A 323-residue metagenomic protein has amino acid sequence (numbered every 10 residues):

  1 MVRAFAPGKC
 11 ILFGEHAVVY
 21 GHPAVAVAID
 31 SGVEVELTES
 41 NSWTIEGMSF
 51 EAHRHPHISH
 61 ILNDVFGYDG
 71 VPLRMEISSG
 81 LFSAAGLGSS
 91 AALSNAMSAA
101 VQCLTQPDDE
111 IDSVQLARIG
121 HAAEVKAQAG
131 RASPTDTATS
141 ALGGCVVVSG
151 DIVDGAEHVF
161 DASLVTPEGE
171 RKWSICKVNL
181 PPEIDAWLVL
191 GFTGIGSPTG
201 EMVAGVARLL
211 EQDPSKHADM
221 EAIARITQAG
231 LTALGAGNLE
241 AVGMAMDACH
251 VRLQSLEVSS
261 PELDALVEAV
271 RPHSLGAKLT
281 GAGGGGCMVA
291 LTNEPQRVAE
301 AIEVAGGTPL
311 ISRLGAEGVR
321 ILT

Functional and structural regions predicted by a protein language model:
M1-P7, I11-F13, V18-V19, A26-I29 (+5 more regions): C-terminal nucleotide
F5, S78-V101, S133, L275-T292: Glycine/serine-rich anion-binding loops at beta->alpha junctions that coordinate negatively charged ligand groups
G21-H22, S83-L87, Q254-S255: A generic structural signal for short coil/turn motifs at secondary-structure boundaries
H22, L87-A92, V114, A132 (+1 more regions): Short, conserved micro-motifs enriched in small and acidic residues
L62-S83: Flexible, acidic active-site loops/lids enriched in D/E/S/T/G that coordinate Mg2+ and/or position polar
R74-L81, Q115-A122, T137: Short, glycine/charge-rich beta-strand/loop segments that flank catalytic centers and engage negatively charged groups
